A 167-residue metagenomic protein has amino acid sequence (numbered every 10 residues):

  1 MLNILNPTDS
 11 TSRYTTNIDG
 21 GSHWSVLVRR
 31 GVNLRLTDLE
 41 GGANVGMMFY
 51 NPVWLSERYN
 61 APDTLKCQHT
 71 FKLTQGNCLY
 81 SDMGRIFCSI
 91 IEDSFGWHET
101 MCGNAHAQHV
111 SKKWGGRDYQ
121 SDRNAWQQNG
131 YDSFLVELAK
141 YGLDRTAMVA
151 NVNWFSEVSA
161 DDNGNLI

Functional and structural regions predicted by a protein language model:
M1-I167: Acidic, Ser/Thr/Pro
